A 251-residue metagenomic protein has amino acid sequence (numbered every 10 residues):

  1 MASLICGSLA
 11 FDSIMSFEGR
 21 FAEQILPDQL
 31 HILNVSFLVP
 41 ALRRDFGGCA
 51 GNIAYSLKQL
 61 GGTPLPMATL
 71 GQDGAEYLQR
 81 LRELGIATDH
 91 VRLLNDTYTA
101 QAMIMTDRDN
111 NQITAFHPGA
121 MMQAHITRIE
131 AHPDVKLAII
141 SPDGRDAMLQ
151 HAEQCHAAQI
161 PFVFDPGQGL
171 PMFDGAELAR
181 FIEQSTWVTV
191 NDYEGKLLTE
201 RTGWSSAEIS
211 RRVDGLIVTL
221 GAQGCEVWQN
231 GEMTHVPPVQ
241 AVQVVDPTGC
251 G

Functional and structural regions predicted by a protein language model:
M1-L65, E76, P237, Q243-P247: Glycine-rich phosphate/adenosyl-contacting loop at the front of the ribokinase-like
G7-S8, A68-Q72, R108, D165-G167: Cofactor-binding loop segments of dinucleotide-utilizing enzymes, especially the Rossmann-like FAD- and NAD(P)+-binding
Y55, Q101-M105, I113, G224-W228: Short beta-strand scaffold segments in enzyme catalytic cores
D89-L94, A102-P142, D146: Conserved phosphate-binding/catalytic loop of the ribokinase/pfkB sugar-kinase fold
A131-P133, I182, S210: A short, aliphatic-rich alpha-helical micro-motif
L137-S206, G224-C225: Conserved beta-alpha-beta core of the PfkB/ribokinase-like small-molecule kinase fold
G203-G251: Conserved phosphate-binding/catalytic region of the ribokinase-like
